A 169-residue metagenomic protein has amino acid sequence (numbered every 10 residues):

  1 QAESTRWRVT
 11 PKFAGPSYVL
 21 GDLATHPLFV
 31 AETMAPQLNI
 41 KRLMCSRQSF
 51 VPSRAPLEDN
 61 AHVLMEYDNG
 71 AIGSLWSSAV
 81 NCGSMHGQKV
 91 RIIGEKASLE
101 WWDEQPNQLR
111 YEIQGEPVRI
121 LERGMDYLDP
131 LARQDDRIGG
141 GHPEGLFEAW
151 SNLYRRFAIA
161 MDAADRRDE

Functional and structural regions predicted by a protein language model:
Q1-A55, H62, L109: Predominantly a Rossmann-like dinucleotide-binding segment in NAD(P)-dependent oxidoreductases
R8, H62, Y67, K96-E169: C-terminal glycine/acidic-rich active-site capping loop/insertion
T25, P52, W76-S84: Glycine-rich phosphate/pyrophosphate-binding beta-alpha loops
Q37, R54-L57, A71, S84-Q88: Glycine/proline-rich active-site loop of Rossmann-fold NAD(P)-dependent oxidoreductases
N39, N69-A71, V80, E95-S98: Short acidic/polar mixed-charge low-complexity motifs
L43, L64, S74-S77, W101-W102: Beta-strand scaffold of nucleotide-dependent catalytic cores
R47, Y67, S77-A79: Short beta-strand segments enriched in hydrophobic/aromatic residues within well-folded beta-rich domains
